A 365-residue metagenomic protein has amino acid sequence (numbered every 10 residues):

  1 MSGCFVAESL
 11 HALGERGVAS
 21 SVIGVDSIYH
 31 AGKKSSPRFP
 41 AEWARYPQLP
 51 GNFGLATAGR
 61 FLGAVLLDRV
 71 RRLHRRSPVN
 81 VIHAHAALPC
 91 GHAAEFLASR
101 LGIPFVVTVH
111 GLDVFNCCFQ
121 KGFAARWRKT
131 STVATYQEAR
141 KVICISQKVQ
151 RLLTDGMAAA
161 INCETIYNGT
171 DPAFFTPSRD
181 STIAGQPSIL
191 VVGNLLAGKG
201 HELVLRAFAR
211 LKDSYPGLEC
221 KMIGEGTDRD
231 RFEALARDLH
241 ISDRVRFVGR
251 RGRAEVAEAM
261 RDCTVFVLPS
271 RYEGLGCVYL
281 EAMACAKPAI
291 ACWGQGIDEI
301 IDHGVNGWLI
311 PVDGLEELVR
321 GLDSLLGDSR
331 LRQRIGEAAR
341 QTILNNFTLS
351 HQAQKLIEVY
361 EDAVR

Functional and structural regions predicted by a protein language model:
M1-S35: N-terminal subdomain of nucleotide-sugar transferases
C4, L101-V106, V114-A134, P172: Nucleotide-sugar donor phosphate/pyrophosphate-binding loop at the beta->alpha transition of glycosyltransferases
D26, K148, G169: Carbohydrate-associated surface elements
I143, S181-F208, K221: Conserved donor-binding/catalytic core segment of Leloir-type glycosyltransferases
R250-R251, E258-C263: Short alpha-helical donor nucleotide-sugar binding micro-motif in glycosyltransferases
R271: Aromatic "clamp/platform" in nucleotide-sugar-dependent glycosyltransferases that forms part of the donor/acceptor
P288-A291, I301: Short hydrophobic beta-strand element within catalytic cores of glycosyltransferases and related nucleotide-activated
D302-G304, W308-L315, S324-S329: Conserved acidic donor-binding segment of nucleotide-sugar-dependent glycosyltransferases
